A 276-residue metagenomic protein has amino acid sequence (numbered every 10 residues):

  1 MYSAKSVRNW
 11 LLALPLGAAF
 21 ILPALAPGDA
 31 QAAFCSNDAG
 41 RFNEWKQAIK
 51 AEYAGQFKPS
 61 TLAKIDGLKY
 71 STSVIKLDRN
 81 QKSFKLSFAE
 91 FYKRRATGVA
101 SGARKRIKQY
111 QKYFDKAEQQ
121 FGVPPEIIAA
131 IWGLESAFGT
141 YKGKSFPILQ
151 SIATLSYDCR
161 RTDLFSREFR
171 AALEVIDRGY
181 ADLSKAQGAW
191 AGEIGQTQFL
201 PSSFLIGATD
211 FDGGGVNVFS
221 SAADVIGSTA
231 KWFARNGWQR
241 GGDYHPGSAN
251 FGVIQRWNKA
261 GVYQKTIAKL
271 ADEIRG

Functional and structural regions predicted by a protein language model:
M1-R160, S166, A171-A186, G192 (+1 more regions): Cell-wall glycan-active module
Q198: Functionally critical loop-and-helix segments that line ligand-binding/catalytic clefts of soluble enzyme domains
